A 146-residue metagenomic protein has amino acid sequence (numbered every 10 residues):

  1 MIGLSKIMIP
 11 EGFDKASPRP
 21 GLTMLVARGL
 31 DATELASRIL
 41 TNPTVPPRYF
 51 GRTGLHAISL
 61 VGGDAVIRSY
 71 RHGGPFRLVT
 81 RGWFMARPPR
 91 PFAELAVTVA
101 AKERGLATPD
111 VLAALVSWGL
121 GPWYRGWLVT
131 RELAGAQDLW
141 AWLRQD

Functional and structural regions predicted by a protein language model:
M1-P46: Juxta-kinase regulatory segment immediately upstream of eukaryotic protein kinase catalytic domains
D31-W140: Conserved ATP-binding subdomain of kinase catalytic cores across diverse folds
Q145-D146: Activation segment of protein kinase catalytic domains, centered on the conserved DFG
